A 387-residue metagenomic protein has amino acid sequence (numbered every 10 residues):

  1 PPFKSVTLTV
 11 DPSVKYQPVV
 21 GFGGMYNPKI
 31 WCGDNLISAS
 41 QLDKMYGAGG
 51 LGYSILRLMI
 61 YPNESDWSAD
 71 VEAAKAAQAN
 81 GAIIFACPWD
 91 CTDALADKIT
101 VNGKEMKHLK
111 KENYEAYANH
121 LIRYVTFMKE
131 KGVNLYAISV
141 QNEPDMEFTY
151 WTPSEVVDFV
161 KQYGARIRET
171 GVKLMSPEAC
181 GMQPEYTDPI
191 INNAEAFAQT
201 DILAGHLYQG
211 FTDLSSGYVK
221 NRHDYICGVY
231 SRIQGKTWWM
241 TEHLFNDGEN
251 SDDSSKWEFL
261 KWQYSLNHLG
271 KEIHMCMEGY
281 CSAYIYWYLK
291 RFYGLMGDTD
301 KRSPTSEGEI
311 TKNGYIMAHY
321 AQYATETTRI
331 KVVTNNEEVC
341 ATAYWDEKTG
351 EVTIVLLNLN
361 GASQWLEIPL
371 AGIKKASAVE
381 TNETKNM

Functional and structural regions predicted by a protein language model:
P1-N27: Mature N-terminal, pre-catalytic/accessory segment of carbohydrate-active enzymes
V10-V14, K29, Y46-E195: Substrate-binding cleft and catalytic face of glycoside hydrolase catalytic domains, especially the flexible beta-alpha
P18-P28, G52-I60, I83-P88, Y136-V140 (+6 more regions): Structural recognition of the beta-strand scaffold that forms the well-ordered cores of secreted hydrolase catalytic
D70-E72, A198-D252: Glycoside hydrolase catalytic-domain groove-lining segments
C180-H206, D247-E258: Substrate-binding cleft/loops of secretory-pathway carbohydrate-active enzymes
M240-H319, K331-E337: Aromatic/acidic polysaccharide-binding cleft in carbohydrate-active enzymes
V333-K374: Carbohydrate-binding surface patches
L370-M387: Acidic, Ser/Thr/Pro-rich beta/coil linker or hinge segments at domain junctions
